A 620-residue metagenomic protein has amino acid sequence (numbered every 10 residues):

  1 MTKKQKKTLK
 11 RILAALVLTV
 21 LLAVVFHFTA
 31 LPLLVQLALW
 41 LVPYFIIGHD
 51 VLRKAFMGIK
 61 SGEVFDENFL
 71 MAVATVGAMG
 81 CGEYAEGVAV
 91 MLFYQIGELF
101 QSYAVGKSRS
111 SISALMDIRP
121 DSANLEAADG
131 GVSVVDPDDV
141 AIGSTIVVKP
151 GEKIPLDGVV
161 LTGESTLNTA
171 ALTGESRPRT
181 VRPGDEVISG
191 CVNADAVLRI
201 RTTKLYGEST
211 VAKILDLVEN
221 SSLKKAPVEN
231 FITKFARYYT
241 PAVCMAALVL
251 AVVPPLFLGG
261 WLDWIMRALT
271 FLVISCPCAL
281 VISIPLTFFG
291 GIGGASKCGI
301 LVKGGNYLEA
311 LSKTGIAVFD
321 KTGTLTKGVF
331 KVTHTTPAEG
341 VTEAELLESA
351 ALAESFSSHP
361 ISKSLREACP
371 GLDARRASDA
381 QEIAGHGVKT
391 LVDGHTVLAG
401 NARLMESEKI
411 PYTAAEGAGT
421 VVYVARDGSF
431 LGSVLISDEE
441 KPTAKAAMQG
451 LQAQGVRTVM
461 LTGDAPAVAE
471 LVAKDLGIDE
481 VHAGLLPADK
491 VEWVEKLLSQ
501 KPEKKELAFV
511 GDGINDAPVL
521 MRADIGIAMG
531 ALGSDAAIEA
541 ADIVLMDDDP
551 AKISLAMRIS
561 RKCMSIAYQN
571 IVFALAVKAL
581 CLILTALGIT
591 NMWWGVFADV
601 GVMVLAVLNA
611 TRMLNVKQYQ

Functional and structural regions predicted by a protein language model:
M1-L16, Y239: N-terminal membrane topogenic signal
T2, A23-H27, L33, L39-E126 (+6 more regions): Actuator/coupling domain of P-type ATPases
A14-L18, N230-W261, R267-F288, Y568-F597: Bilayer-spanning, highly hydrophobic alpha-helical transmembrane segments
F56-V64, F100-S113, L286-G305, T611-Q620: Juxtamembrane helix-loop transition segments at the membrane interface in multi-pass membrane proteins
A72, L172, F231, M266 (+2 more regions): Conserved catalytic phosphorylation-site environment of P-type ATPases
K149, V332-R457, P466, D475-V494: P-type ATPase nucleotide-binding
V392-G394, T420, R426-Q569: Conserved ATP-binding TGD loop and adjacent catalytic N/P-domain core of P-type ATPases
K501-K504, A541, M546-Q620: Membrane-embedded transport module
